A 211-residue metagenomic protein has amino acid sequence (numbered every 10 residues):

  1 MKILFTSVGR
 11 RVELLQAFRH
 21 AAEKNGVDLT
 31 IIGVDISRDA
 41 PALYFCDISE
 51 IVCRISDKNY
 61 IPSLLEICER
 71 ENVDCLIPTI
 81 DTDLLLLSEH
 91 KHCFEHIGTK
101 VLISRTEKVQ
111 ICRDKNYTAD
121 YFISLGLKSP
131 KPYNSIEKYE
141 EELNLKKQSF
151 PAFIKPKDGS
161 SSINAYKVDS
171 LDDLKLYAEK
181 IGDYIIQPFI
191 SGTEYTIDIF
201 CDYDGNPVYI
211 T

Functional and structural regions predicted by a protein language model:
M1-L102: ATP-binding N-terminal substructure of ATP-dependent carboxylate-amine bond-forming enzymes
F18, L64, Y139-E142, L174: Generic hydrophobic alpha-helical segments
T30-D35, P132-Y133, Y166: Short, hydrophobic beta-strand segments that form beta-sheet elements in well-ordered domains
A40-C46, N144-K147, L176-K180: Short loop/helix-cap segments at secondary-structure boundaries that form the rim of catalytic
R54, D81, E137, K157 (+1 more regions): Flexible loop residues that form catalytic and substrate-binding hotspots at small-molecule/glycan-binding clefts
I67-V73, K146-Q148, K180-I181: Glycine-rich phosphate-binding loop signature in dinucleotide/nucleotide-binding domains
E95-N164: A conserved helix-loop-beta module that forms one wall/lid of the active-site cleft in ATP-utilizing catalytic domains
Y166-T211: Phosphate-binding site of ATP-dependent enzymes
